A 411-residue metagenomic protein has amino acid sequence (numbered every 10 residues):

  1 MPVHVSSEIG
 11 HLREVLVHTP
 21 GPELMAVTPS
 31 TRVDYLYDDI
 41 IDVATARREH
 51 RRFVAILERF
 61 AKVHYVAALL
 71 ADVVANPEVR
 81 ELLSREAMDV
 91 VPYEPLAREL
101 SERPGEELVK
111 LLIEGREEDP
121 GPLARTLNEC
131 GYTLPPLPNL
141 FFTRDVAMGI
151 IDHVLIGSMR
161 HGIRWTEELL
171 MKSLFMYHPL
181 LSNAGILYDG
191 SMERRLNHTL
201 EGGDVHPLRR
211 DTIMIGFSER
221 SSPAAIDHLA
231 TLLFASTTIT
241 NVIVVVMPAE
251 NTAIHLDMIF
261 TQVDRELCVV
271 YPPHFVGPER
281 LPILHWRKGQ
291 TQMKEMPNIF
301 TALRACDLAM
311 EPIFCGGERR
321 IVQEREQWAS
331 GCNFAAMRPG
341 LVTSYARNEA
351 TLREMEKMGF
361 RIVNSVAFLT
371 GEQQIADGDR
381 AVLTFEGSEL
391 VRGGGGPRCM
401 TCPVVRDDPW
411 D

Functional and structural regions predicted by a protein language model:
M1-D411: The feature marks the mature, well-folded catalytic cores of soluble enzymes
